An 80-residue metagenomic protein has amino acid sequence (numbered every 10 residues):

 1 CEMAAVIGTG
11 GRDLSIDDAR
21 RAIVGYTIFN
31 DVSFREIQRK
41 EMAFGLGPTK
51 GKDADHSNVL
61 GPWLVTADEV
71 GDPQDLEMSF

Functional and structural regions predicted by a protein language model:
C1-F80: Glycine-enriched loop-and-adjacent helix/strand subsegments that border the catalytic/binding cleft of enzyme cores
